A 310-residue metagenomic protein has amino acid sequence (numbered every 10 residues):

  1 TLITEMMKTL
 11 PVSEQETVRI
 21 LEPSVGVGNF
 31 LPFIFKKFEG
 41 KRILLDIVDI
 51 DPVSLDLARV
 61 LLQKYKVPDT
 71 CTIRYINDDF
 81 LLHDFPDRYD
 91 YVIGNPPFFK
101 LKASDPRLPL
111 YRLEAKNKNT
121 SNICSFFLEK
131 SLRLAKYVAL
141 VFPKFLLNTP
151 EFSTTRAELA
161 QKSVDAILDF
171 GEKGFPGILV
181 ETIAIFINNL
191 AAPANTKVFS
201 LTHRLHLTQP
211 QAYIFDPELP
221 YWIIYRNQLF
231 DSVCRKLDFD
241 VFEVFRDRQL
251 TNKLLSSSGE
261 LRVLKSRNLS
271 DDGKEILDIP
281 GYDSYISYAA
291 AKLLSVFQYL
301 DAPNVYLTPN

Functional and structural regions predicted by a protein language model:
T1-M7, S24-I34, R42-L44, D49-L57 (+2 more regions): Signature of N6-adenine DNA methyltransferases within the class I
K8-Q15: Glycine-rich helix-loop-beta junction characteristic of Rossmann-like nucleotide cofactor-binding loops
E16-S24: Conserved class I S-adenosyl-L-methionine
R19, Y91, V305-L307: Residue-level preference for the first positions of well-ordered beta-strands
R226-N310: Polybasic, glycine- and aromatic-enriched phosphate-binding surface used to engage nucleic acids
